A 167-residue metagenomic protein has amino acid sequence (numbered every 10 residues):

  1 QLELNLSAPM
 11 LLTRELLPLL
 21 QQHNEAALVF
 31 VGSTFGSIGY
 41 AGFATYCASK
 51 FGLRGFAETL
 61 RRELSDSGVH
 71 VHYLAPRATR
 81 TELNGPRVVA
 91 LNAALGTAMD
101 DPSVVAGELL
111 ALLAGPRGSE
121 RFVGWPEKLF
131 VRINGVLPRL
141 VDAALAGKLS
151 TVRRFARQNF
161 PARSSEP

Functional and structural regions predicted by a protein language model:
Q1-L2: A hydrophobic alpha-helix adjacent to the NAD(P)-binding/active-site core of NAD(P)-dependent oxidoreductases, strongly
T13, S49: Active-site helix of classical SDR
E15-N24: A short helix-coil junction within the Rossmann-fold of NAD(P)-dependent oxidoreductases
P18, R62-E63: Alpha-helical segment proximal to the catalytic Tyr-Lys
S33: Residue(s) in the substrate-gating loop at a strand-loop-helix junction that position the organic substrate next
Y40-A44: Active-site loop immediately N-terminal to the catalytic Tyr-X3-Lys motif of short-chain dehydrogenase/reductase
Y73, A93-V131: C-terminal helical subdomain
